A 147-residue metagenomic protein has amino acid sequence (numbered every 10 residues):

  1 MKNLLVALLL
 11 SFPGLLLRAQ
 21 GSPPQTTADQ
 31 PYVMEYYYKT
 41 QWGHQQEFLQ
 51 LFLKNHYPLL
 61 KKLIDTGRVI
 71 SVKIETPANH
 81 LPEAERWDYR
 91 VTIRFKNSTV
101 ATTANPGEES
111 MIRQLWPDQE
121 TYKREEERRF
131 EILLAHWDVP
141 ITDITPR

Functional and structural regions predicted by a protein language model:
M1-L4: Positively charged n-region of N-terminal signal peptides that target proteins for export
V6-G14: Bacterial N-terminal signal peptides
L15-A19: Sec/Tat signal peptide C-region and signal peptidase I cleavage site
G21-P23, K62-I70, A84-R86, T92-T142: An amphipathic, aromatic/His-enriched active-site/gating alpha helix that lines ligand/cofactor pockets
A28-G43: Acidic/histidine-rich, surface-exposed loop or edge segments in extracytoplasmic proteins
Q41, Q45-L49, L53, A84-E85 (+1 more regions): Solvent-exposed, acidic/flexible segments
Q46-S71: Short amphipathic alpha-helical segments
T76-H80: A cross-kingdom feature marking solvent-exposed beta-strand/loop segments within repeated, beta-rich binding/scaffold
